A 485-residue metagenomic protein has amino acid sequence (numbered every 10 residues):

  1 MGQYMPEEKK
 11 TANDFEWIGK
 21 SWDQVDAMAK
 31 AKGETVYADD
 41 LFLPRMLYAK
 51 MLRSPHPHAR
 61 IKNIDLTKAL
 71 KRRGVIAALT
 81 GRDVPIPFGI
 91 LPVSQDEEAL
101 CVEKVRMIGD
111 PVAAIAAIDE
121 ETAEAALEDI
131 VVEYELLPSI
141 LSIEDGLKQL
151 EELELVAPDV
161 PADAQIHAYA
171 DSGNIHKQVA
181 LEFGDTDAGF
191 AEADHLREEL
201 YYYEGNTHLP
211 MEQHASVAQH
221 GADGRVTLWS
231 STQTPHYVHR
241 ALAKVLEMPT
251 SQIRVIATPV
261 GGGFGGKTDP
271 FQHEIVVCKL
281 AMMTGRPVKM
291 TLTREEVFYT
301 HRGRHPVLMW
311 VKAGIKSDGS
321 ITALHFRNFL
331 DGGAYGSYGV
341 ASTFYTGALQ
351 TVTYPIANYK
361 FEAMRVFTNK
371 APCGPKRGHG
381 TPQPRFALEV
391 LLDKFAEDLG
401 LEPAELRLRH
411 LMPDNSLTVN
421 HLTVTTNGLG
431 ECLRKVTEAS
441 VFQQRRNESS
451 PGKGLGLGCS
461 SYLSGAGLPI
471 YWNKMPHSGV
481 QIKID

Functional and structural regions predicted by a protein language model:
M1-D171: Flexible, low-hydrophobicity surface segments
K20, D26-K32, D171-S216, P306-L391 (+1 more regions): Glycine-rich loop/linker segments at domain edges
R45-Y48, R72-I76, V102, G109-V112 (+11 more regions): Short coil/turn connectors at secondary-structure junctions
M51-L79, A113-Y134, A215-V260, F264-T284 (+6 more regions): Alpha-helical support elements that line or immediately flank enzyme active sites and cofactor-binding pockets
L79-D110, D145-K148, L153-V160, Y237 (+5 more regions): Short, surface-exposed loop/turn segments at secondary-structure boundaries that line and modulate
G81, Q252-T258, G285-E295, T322-R327 (+3 more regions): Beta-strand segments within the central parallel beta-sheet cores of soluble alpha/beta enzyme folds
P111, A117-D119, M282-G333: Phosphate/diphosphate-binding loops
L155-L246, L411-D485: Helix-loop-helix junctions that connect adjacent transmembrane helices in secondary transporters/permeases, recognized
